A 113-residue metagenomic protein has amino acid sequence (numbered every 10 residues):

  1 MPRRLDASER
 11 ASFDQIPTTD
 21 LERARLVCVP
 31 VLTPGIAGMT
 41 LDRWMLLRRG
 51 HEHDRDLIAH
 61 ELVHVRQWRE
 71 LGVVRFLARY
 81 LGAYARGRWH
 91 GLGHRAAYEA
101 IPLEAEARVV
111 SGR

Functional and structural regions predicted by a protein language model:
M1-T40, G72-R113: Metalloprotease/metallohydrolase-associated module, dominated by Zn2+-dependent proteases
E9, I58-L62: Structural preference for long, well-ordered alpha-helical segments in enzyme cores
A37-I58, R69, A97-A100: Short pre-active-site segment immediately N-terminal to the catalytic Zn-binding motif
V63-L71: Active-site-flanking alpha-helical
